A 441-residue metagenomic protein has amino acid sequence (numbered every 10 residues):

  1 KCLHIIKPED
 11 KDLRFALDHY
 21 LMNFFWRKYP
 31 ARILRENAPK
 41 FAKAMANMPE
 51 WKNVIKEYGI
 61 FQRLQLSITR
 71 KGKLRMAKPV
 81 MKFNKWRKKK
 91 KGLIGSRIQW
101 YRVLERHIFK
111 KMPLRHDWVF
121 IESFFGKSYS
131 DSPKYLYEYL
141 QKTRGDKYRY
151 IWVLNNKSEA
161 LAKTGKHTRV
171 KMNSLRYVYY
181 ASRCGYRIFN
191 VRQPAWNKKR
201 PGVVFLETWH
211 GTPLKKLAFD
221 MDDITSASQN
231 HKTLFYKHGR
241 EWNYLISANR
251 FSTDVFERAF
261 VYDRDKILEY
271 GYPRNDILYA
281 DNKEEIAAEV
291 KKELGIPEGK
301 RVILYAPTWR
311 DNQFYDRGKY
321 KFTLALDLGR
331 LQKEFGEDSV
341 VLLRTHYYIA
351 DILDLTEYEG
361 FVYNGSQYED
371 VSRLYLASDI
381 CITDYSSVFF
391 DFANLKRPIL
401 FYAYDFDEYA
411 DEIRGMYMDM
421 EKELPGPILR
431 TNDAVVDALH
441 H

Functional and structural regions predicted by a protein language model:
K1: Conserved nucleotide-sugar donor-binding catalytic segment
H4-P8, P30-L114, F120, E138 (+1 more regions): Membrane-interface aromatic/basic loop that binds lipid-linked glycans or pyrophosphate carriers, typified by
R102, L214-Y315, K319, H441: A nucleotide-sugar donor-handling region in carbohydrate enzymes
S128-K142, P273-L355, L429-T431: Conserved catalytic-core segment of nucleotide-activated headgroup transferases in glycan assembly
K134-E138, K166-T233: Extended catalytic core of nucleotide-activated donor transferases of GT-like folds
V170-Y186, R192, L342, Y347-F390: Donor nucleotide-activated moiety binding/catalytic core segment of transferases that use nucleotide-activated donors
R187-K216, Y368-I413: A donor-sugar binding/catalytic signature common to diverse glycosyltransferases and related nucleotide-sugar
T356-G360, S387-H441: Catalytic binding pocket for nucleotide-activated donors in carbohydrate/polymer assembly enzymes
